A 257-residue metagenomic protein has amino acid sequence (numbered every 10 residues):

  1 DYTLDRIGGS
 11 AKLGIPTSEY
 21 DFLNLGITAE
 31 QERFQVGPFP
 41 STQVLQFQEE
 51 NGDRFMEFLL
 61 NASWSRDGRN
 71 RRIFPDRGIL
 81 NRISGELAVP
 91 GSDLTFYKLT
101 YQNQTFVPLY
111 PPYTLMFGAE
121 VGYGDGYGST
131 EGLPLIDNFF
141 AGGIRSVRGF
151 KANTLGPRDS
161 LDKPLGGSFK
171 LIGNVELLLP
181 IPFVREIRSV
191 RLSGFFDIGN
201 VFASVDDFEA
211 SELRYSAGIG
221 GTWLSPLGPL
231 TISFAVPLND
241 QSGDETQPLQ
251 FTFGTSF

Functional and structural regions predicted by a protein language model:
D1, D5: Conserved catalytic alpha/beta cores of large enzymes that bind or transform nucleotide phosphates and polynucleotides
I7-G9, D21: Generic hydrophobic, aliphatic-rich segments that mediate packing or membrane embedding
S10, G26-V190, G194-I198, F202-S204 (+2 more regions): C-terminal outer-membrane beta-barrel translocator/porin domains of Gram-negative envelope proteins and their
P16-F22: Mature, solvent-exposed C-terminal subdomains and processed small-chain segments of exported/organellar
V205-F257: C-terminal beta-signal and terminal closure region of outer-membrane beta-barrel proteins
